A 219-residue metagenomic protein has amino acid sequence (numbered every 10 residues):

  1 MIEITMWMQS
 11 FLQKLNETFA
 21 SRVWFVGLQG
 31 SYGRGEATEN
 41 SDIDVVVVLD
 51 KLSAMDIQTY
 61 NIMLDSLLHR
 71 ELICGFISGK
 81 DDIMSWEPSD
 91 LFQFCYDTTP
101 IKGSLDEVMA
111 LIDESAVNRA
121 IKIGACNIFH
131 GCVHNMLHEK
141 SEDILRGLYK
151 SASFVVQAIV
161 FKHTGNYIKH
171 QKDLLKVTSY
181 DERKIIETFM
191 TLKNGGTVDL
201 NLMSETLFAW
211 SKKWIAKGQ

Functional and structural regions predicted by a protein language model:
M1-E17, G33-E39, D50-Q219: Catalytic core of pol beta-like nucleotidyltransferases
S21, S41: Structured loop/turn residues at beta-strand edges in well-structured enzyme cores
V23-Y32: Short gly/ser-rich loop at a beta-strand->alpha-helix junction or flexible surface loop bordering the NTP-binding
V46-V48: Short hydrophobic/aromatic beta-strand micro-patches that form the beta-sheet surface supporting nucleotide- or nucleic
